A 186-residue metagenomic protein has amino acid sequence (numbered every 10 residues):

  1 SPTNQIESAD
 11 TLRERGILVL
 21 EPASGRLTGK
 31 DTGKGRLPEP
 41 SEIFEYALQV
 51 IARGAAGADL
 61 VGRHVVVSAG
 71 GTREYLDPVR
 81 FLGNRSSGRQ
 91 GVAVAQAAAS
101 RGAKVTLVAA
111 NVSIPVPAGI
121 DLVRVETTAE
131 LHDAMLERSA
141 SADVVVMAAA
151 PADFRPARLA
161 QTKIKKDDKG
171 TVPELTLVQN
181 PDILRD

Functional and structural regions predicted by a protein language model:
S1-S24, T32-A47: Short, glycine-/small-residue-rich phosphate/pyrophosphate-handling segment
P2-I6, D10-E14, L18, D59-T127 (+1 more regions): Glycine-rich phosphate/diphosphate-binding loop of Rossmann-like nucleotide-binding domains
P22-L27, A110-S113, A150-A152: Short, ordered loop/turn segments at secondary-structure junctions
P22-T28, R73-D77, K163-D168: Gly-rich Lys/Arg/Thr-decorated short loops/hinges at beta-loop-alpha junctions or inter-strand turns that position
G25, G70-E74, A149-A157: Short glycine-rich anion-binding loops that position phosphate/pyrophosphate groups of nucleotides and phosphorylated
T28-R36, D77-R85, T171-E174: Flexible, glycine/proline-enriched loop segments at strand-loop-helix junctions that form or flank small-ligand binding
F44-V61: Flexible nucleotide-interacting loop at or near the entrance of a catalytic core
E126-D186: Glycine-rich phosphate-binding loop
